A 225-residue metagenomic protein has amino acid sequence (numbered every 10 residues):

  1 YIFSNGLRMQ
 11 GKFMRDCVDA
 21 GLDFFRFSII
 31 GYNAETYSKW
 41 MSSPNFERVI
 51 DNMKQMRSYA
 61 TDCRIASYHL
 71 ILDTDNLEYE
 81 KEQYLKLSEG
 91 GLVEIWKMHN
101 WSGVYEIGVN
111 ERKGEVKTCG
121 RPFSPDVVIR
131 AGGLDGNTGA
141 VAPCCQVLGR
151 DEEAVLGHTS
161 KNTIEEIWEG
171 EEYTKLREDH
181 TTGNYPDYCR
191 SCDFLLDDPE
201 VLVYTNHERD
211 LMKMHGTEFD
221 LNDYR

Functional and structural regions predicted by a protein language model:
Y1-Y79, V93-W96: Radical SAM/AdoMet-radical enzyme domain recognition
F13-M14, K39, L77-K81, Y105-G108 (+3 more regions): Short aromatic-enriched loop/helix-cap "lid" or pocket-rim segments at secondary-structure transitions that line
D19, L87-G90, P186: Alpha-helix termination/capping residues and helix-transition junctions
D73-D75, M98-Y105, T163-E166: A short acidic, often aromatic-flanked loop/helix-cap motif at beta-alpha or helix-coil junctions that lines enzyme
Y79-E89: Short, aromatic/basic amphipathic alpha-helical patches
M98-D126, R130: Structured beta-strand/loop patches that form or line metal/cofactor-binding pockets in enzymes
L134-A142: Hydrophobic "anchor" residues
V141, Q146-R225: Flexible mid-to-C-terminal extensions adjoining Fe-S/redox cofactors in radical SAM and related proteins
